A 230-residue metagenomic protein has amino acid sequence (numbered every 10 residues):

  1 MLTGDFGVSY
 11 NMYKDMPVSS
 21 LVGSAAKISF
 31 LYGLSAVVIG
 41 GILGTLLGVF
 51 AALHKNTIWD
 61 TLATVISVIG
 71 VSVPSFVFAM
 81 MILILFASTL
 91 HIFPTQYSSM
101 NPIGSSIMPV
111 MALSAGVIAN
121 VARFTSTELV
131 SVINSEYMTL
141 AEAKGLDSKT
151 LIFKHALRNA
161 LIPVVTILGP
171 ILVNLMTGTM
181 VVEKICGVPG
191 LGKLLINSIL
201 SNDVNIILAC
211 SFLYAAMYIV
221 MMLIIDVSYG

Functional and structural regions predicted by a protein language model:
M1-T45: An internal, D/E-rich "acidic patch" concept
L2-D5, T89, V132: A short secondary-structure junction motif
F6-Y10, F78-A79, F93-Q96, A141 (+2 more regions): Short, hydrophobic secondary-structure boundary micro-motifs
V8, D15-M16, T64-R123, T127: Membrane-water interface segments at transmembrane-helix boundaries in multipass membrane proteins
A26-W59, S75, M100-G230: Alpha-helical transmembrane segments of integral membrane proteins, especially multi-pass inner/plasma-membrane
